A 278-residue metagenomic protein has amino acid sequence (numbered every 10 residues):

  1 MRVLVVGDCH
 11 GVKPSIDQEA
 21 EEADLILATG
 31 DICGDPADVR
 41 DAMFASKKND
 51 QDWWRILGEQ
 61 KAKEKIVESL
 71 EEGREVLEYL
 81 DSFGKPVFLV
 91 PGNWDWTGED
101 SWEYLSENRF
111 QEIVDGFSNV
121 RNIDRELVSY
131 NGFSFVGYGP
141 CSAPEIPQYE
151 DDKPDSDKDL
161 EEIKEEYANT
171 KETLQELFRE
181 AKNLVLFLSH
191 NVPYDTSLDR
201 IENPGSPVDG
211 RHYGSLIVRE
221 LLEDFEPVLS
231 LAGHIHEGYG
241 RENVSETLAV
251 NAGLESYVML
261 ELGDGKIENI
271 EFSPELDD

Functional and structural regions predicted by a protein language model:
M1-L4, L127-G137, K182-L186, N243-L248 (+1 more regions): Beta-strand-turn-beta hairpins that frame and shape the catalytic cleft of phosphate-ester-processing enzymes
V3, H10-D17, D41-A45, W53 (+8 more regions): Catalytic phosphate/metal-binding cores of nucleic-acid and nucleotide-processing enzymes, i.e., regions that mediate
V5-G7, I26-D31, V87-N93, R121-D124 (+3 more regions): Active-site neighborhood of phospho(di)ester-bond hydrolases with catalytic His/Asp-centered motifs
G11-Y130, L254-S256: Core catalytic region of metal-dependent phosphoesterases/phosphodiesterases, especially metallo-beta-lactamase-like
K13, F133-L184, V208-L216, E271: Binuclear metal-dependent hydrolase catalytic cores centered on His/Asp/Glu-rich metal-binding motifs
A45-L70, N183-E226: Active-site-proximal segments of metal-dependent phosphoesterases and phosphodiesterases across multiple
P86-V90, S129, S197-G265: Conserved beta-sheet core of the metallophosphoesterase superfamily
K266-D278: A short C-terminal boundary segment appended to hydrolase-like catalytic domains
